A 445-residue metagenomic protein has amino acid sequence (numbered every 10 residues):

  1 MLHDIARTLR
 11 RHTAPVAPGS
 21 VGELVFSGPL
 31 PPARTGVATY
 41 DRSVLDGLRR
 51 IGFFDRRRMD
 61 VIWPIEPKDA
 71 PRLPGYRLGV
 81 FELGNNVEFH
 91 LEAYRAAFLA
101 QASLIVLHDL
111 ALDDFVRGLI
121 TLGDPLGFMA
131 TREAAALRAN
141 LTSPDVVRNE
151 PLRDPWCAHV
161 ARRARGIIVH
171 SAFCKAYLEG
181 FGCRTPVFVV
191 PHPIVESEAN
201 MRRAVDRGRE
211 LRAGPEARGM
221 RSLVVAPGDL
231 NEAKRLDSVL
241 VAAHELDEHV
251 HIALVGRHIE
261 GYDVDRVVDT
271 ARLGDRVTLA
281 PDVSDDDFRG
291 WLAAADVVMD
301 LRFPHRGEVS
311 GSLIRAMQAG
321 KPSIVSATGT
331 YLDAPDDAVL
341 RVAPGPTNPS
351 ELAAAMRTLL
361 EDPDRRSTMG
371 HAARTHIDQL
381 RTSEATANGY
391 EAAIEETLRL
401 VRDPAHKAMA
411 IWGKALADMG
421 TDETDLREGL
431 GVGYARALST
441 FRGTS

Functional and structural regions predicted by a protein language model:
M1-G19, R374-Q379, S383-S445: C-terminal amphipathic helix plus adjacent low-complexity, charged tail appended to glycosyltransferase catalytic
T39, N231-E245: A conserved mid-protein helix/loop that constitutes part of the nucleotide-sugar donor-binding site
L137-E179, C183-D206: Donor nucleotide-sugar binding/catalytic pocket of nucleotide-sugar-dependent glycosyltransferases
R138, V264-D286: Nucleotide-activated donor-binding/catalytic signature segment of Leloir-type glycosyltransferases, i.e., the conserved
P227, H251-D265: Glycosyltransferase donor-sugar binding loop
D286, D300-S310, I314, S326-A334: Nucleotide-sugar-dependent
V297, Q318, P322-S326: Short hydrophobic beta-strand element within catalytic cores of glycosyltransferases and related nucleotide-activated
L332-R357, D364-R365: Change "using UDP/GDP/dTDP sugars" to "using nucleotide sugars
